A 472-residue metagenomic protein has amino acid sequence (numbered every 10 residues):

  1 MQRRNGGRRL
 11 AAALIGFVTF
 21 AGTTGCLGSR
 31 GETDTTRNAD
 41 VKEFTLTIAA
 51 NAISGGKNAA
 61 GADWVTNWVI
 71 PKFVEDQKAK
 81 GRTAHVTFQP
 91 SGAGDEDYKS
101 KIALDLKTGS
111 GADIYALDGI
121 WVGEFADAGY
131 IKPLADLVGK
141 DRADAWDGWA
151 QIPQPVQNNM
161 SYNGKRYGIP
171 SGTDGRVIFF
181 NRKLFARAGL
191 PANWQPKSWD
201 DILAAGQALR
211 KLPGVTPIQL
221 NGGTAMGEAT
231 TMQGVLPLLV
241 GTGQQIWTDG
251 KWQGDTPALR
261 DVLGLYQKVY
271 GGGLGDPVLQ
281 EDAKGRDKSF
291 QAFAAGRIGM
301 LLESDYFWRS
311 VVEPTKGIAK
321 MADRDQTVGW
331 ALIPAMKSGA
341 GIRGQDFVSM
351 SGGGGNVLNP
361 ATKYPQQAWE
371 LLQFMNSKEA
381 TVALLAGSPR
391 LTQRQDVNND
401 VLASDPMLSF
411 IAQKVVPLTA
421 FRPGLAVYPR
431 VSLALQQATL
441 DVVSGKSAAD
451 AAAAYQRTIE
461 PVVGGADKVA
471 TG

Functional and structural regions predicted by a protein language model:
Q2-E124, R142-W146, A383, D450 (+1 more regions): Conserved N-terminal structural module of periplasmic/extracytoplasmic solute-binding proteins
P90-K101, I120, K197-L203, L279-A294: Short helix-initiation/N-cap motifs at beta->coil->alpha
I120-G175, T231, G329: Hinge/lid segment of periplasmic solute-binding proteins
A135-I152, Q195, I218-A225, V240-V262 (+3 more regions): Short, solvent-exposed loop/beta-turn-alpha elements that line the ligand-binding surface or hinge of extracytoplasmic
S161-S171, R176, D200-A258: Extracytoplasmic/periplasmic solute-binding protein
A188, G272-G275, T315-G387: Extracytoplasmic/periplasmic substrate-recognition and gating elements
A205-Q207, D249-D282, G329, I333-M336: Glycine-centered hinge/linker elements that transmit conformational signals in sensory and ligand-binding systems
V328-A335, L385-Q437, K468-G472: Long, aromatic- and glycine/proline-rich binding clefts that accommodate carbohydrate-like moieties
